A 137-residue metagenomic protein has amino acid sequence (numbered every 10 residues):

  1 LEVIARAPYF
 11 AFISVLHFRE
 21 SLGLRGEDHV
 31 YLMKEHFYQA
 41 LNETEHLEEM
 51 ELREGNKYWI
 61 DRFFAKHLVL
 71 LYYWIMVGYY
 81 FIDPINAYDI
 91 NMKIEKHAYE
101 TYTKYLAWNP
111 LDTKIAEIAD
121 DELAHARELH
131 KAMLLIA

Functional and structural regions predicted by a protein language model:
L1-A137: Non-heme di-metal
